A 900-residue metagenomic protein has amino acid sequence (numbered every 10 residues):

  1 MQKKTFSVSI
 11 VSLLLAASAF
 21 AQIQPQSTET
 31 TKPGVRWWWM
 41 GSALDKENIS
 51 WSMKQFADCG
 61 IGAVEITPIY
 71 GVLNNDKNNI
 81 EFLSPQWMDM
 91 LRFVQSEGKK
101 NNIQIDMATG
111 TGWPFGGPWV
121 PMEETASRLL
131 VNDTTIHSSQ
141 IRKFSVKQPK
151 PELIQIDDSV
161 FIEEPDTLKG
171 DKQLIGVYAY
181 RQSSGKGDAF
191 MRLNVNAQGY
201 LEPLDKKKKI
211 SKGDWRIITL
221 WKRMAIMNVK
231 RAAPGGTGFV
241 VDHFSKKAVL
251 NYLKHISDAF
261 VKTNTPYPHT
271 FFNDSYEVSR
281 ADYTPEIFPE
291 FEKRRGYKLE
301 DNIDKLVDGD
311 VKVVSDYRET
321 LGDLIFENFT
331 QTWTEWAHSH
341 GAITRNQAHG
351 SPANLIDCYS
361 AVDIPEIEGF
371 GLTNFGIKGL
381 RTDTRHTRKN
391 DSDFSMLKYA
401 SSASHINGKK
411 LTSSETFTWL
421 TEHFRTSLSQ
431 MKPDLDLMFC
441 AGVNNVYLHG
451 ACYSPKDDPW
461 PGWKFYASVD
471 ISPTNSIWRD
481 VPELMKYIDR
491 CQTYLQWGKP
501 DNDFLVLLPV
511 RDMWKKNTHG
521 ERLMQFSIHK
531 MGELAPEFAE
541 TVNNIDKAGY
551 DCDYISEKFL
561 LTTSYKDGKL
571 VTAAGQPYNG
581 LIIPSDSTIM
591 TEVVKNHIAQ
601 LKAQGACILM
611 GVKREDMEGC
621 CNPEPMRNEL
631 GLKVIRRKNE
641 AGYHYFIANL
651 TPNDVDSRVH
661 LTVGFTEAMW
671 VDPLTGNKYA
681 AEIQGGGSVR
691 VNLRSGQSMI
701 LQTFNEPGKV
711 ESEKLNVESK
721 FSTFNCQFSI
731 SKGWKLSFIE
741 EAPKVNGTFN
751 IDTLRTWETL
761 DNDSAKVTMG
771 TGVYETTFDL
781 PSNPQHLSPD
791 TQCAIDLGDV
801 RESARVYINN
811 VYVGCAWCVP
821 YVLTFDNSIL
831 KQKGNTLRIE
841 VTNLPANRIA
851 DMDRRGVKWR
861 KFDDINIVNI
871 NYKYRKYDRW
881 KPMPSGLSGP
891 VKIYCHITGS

Functional and structural regions predicted by a protein language model:
M1-I23: Bacterial Sec-dependent N-terminal signal peptides
A21-D258, K262-P266, L887, Y894-S900: Mature N-terminal, pre-catalytic/accessory segment of carbohydrate-active enzymes
P33-G34, D45, I49-S50, A63 (+9 more regions): Carbohydrate-binding surfaces of carbohydrate-active enzymes
W113-P121, N132-I141, Q148-I175, Y180-G187 (+5 more regions): An acidic-aromatic loop/edge-strand motif
A179, R627, A804-N810: Short aromatic-centered micro-motifs
H660, F778-L780, D790-N809, A816 (+1 more regions): Aromatic-lined ligand-binding clefts that engage carbohydrates, nucleic acids, or primary amines
A681-I683, V813-W817: Short beta-strand segments within Ig-like beta-sandwich modules, predominantly Fibronectin type-III
S688-V691, V822-S828: Exposed aromatic-hydrophobic patches
